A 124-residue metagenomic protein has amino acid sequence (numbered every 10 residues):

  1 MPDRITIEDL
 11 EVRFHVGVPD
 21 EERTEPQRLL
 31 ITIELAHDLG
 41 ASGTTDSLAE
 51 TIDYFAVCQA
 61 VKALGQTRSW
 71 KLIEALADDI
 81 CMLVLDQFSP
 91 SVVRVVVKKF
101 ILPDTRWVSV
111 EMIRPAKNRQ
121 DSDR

Functional and structural regions predicted by a protein language model:
M1-R124: N-terminal, polar/charged subdomain of small-to-medium soluble alpha/beta proteins
